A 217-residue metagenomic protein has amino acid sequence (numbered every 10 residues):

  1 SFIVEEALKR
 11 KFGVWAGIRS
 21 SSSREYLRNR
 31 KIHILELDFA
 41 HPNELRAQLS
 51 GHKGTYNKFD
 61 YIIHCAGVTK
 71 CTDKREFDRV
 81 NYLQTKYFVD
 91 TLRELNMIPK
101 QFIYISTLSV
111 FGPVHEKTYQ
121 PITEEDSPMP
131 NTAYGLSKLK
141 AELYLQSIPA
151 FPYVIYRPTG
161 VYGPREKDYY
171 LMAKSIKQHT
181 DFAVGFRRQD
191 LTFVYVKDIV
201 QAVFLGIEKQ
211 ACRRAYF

Functional and structural regions predicted by a protein language model:
S1-F12: N-terminal Rossmann NAD(P)H-binding glycine-rich loop of SDR-like oxidoreductase domains
G17-S22, D38-F39: N-terminal Rossmann-fold cofactor-binding loop
Y26, I32-L83, Y87, P113: NAD(P)H-binding glycine-rich loop region in Rossmannoid oxidoreductase-like domains and their noncatalytic homologs
K86-A133, V154: Conserved Rossmann-fold NAD(P)-dependent oxidoreductase catalytic core, especially the SDR/UDP-sugar
H115-G160, D181-R188: Catalytic helix-loop patch of NAD(P)-dependent Rossmann-fold dehydrogenases
L139, F151, Y162-L171, L205-F217: Glycine/proline-rich active-site loop of Rossmann-fold NAD(P)-dependent oxidoreductases
T159-E166, F186-V196: Glycine-rich "substrate-gating" loop/helix at the edge of Rossmann-like oxidoreductase active sites
A173-D181, L191-F217: Alpha-helical substrate-binding/gating segment
